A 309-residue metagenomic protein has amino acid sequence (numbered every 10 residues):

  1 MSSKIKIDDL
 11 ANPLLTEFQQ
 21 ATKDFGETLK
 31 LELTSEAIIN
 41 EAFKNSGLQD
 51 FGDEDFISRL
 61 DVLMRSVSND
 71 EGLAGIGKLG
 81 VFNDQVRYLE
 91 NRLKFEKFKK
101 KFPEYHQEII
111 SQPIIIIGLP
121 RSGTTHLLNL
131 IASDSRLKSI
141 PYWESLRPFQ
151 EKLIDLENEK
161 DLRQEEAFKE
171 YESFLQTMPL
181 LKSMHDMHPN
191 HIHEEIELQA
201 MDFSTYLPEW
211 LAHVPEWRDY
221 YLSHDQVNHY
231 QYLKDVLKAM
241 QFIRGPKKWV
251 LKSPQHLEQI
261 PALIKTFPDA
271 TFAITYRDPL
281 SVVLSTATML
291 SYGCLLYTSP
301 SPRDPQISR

Functional and structural regions predicted by a protein language model:
S2-L79: Long, basic/Gly/Ser/Thr-rich N-terminal segments that mediate initial subcellular attachment or targeting
N69-S111: Extreme N-terminal, non-catalytic leader segments that precede Walker-type/kinase nucleotide-binding cores
I116-A132: Glycine-rich phosphate-binding P-loop
D134-Y142: Post-Walker A helix-loop "phosphate-sensing" segment adjacent to the P-loop in P-loop NTPases
L146-W249: PAPS-dependent sulfation machinery
Q255-I274: ATP-dependent NMP and nucleoside kinases share a basic, alpha-helical "lid"
D269-A287: Conserved phosphate-donor/acceptor-positioning beta-strand/loop module used by diverse small-molecule
Y297-P302: Conserved small/polar residues in nucleotide/adenosyl-binding loops
